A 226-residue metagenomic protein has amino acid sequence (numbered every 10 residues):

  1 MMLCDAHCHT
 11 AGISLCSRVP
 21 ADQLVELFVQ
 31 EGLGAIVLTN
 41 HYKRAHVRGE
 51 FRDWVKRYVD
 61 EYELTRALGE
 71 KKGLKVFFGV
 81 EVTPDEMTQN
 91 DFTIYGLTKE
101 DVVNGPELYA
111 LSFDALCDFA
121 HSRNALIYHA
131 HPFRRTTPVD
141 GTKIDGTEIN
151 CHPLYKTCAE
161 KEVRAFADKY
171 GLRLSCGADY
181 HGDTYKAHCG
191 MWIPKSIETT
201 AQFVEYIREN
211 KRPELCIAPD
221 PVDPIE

Functional and structural regions predicted by a protein language model:
M1-A6, T10, S14, P20-E26 (+2 more regions): Charged catalytic cores and adjacent phosphate/nucleic-acid-binding surfaces used for phosphate/nucleic-acid chemistry
M1-F78, T83-E86, T142, K161 (+1 more regions): An N-terminally biased module of ancient metal coordination in phosphate/nucleic-acid-related enzymes
L3, V29, R66-E70, S112-L126 (+1 more regions): Surface-exposed amphipathic alpha-helices with a cationic face
G12-C16, W54-V55, V103-L108, A125-Y128 (+1 more regions): Short, flexible loop segments at the rims of nucleotide/cofactor-binding pockets, characterized by
R18, Y109, R123, Y128-V139: Active-site-proximal loop/helix segments of hydrolase catalytic cores
V37-L38, Y128-H129, E148: Conserved beta-strand positions in the central sheet of alpha/beta enzyme cores
N90-N124: Binuclear metal-dependent hydrolase catalytic cores centered on His/Asp/Glu-rich metal-binding motifs
